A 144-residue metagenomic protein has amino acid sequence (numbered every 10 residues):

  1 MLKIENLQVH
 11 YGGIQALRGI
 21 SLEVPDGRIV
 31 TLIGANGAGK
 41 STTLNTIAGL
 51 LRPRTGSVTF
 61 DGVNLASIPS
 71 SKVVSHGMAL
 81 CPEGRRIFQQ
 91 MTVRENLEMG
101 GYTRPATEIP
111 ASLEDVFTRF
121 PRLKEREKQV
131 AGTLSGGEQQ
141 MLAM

Functional and structural regions predicted by a protein language model:
M1-M144: Glycine-rich phosphate-binding loops of nucleotide-dependent enzymes
